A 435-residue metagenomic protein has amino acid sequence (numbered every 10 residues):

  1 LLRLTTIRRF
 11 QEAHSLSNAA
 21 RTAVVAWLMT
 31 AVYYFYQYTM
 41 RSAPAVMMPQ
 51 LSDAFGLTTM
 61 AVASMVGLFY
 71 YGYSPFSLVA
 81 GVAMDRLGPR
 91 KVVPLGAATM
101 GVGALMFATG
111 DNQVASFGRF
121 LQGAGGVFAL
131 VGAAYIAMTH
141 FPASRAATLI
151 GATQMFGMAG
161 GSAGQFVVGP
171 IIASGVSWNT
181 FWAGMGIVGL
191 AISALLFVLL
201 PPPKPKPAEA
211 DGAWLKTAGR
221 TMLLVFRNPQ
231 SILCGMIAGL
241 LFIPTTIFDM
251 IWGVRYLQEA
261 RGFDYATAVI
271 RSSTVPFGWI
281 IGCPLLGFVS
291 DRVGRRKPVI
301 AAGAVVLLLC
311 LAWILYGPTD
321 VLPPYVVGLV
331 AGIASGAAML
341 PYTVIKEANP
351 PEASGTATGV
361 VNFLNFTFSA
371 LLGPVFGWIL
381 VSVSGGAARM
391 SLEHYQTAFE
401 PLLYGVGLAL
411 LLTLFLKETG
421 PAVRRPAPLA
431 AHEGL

Functional and structural regions predicted by a protein language model:
R9-A19, P203-G235, L429-L435: Juxtamembrane intracellular "pre-TM" segments in multi-pass secondary transporters
V25-T59, F248-V254, L372-F376: Extracytoplasmic
P44-V46, P229-L286, S369-G377: Extracytoplasmic gate region of multi-pass secondary transporters
P75-Q113: Conserved MFS/SLC helix-loop-helix module at the cytosolic interface between two early adjacent transmembrane helices
F76-G88, G282-R295: Helix-to-loop junctions at the C-terminal end of transmembrane segments in multipass secondary transporters
R86-A97, D291-V305: Cytoplasmic membrane-interface "Motif A"-like loop-to-helix N-cap segments of 12-TM Major Facilitator Superfamily
N112, T153-P202: Helix-loop-helix hairpin linking two adjacent transmembrane segments in secondary transporters
G118-G157: Cytoplasmic helix-loop-helix junction between adjacent transmembrane helices in 12-TM secondary transporters
